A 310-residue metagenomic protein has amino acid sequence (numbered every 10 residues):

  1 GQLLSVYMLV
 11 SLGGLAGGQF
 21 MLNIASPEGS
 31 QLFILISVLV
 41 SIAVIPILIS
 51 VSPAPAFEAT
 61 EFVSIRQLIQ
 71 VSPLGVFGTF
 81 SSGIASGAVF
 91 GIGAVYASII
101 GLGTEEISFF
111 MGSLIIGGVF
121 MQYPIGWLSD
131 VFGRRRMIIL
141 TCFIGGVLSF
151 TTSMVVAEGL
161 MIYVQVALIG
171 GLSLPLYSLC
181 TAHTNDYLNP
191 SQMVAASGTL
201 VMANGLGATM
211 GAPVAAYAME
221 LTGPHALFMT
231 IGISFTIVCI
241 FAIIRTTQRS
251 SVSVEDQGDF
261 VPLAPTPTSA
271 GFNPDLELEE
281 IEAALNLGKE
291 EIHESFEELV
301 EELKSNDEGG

Functional and structural regions predicted by a protein language model:
G1-L9: Cytoplasmic helix-loop-helix junction between adjacent transmembrane helices in 12-TM secondary transporters
N23, S37-A56, V238-T246: C-terminal membrane-cytosol helix-exit motif in multi-pass small-molecule transporters
I24-V38, Y217-F235: A membrane-interface helix-boundary motif in multi-pass transporters
S26, M121-G133, M219-E220: Helix-to-loop junctions at the C-terminal end of transmembrane segments in multipass secondary transporters
F57-A59, R245-G310: Intrinsic disorder in cytosolic terminal tails and internal cytosolic loops of multi-pass membrane transporters
R136-T151, G232: Structural signature of the two symmetry-related core transmembrane helices
L174-N189: Intracellular juxtamembrane helix-capping segments at the cytosolic ends of symmetry-related transmembrane helices
V194-M219: A late C-terminal transmembrane helix in Major Facilitator Superfamily
